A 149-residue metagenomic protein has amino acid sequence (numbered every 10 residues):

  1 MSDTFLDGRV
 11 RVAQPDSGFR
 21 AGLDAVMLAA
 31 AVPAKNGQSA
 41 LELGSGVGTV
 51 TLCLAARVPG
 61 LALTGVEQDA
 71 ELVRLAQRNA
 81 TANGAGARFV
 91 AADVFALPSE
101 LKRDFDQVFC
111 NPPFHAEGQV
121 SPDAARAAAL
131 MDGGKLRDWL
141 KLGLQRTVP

Functional and structural regions predicted by a protein language model:
M1-K35: Class I SAM-dependent transferase core
M1-S2, L97-S99, L142-G143: Short, flexible, glycine/charge-rich loop motifs used to bind or transfer phosphoryl groups or to couple energy/partner
Q14, A92-A96, W139-K141: A generic local structural motif
L23, E42-S45, L63, E67 (+2 more regions): Residues at secondary-structure transition points
A30-C110, A116-S121: Conserved SAM/SAH cofactor-binding pocket of Class I
P112-V148: Mobile active-site "lid"/loop adjacent to the S-adenosyl-L-methionine
